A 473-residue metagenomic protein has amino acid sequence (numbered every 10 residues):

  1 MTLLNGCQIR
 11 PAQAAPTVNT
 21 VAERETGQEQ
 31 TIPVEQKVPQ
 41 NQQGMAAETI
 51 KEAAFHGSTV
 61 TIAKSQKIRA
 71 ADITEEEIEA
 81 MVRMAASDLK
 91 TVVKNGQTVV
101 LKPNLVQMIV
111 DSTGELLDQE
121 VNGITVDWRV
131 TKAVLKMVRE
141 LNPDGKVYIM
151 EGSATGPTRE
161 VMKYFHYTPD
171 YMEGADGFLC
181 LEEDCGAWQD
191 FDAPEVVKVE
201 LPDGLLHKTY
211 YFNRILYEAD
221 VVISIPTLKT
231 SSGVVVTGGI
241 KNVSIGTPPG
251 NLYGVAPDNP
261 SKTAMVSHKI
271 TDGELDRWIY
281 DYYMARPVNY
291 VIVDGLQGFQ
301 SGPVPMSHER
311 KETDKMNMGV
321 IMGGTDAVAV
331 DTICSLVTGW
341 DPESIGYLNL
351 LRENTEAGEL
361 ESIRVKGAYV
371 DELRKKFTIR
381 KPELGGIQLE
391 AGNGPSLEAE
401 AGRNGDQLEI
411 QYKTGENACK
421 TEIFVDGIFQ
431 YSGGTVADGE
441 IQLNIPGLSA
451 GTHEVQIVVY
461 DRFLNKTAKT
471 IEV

Functional and structural regions predicted by a protein language model:
M1-L3: N-terminal export leaders
C7-Q13, V18-Y412, E416-K420, V425-G433 (+2 more regions): N-terminal and secondary-structure boundary signal
N444-T452: Surface-exposed, short loops/turns at beta-strand junctions within beta-sandwich domains
K466-V473: Edge beta-strands of extracellular beta-sandwich domains
